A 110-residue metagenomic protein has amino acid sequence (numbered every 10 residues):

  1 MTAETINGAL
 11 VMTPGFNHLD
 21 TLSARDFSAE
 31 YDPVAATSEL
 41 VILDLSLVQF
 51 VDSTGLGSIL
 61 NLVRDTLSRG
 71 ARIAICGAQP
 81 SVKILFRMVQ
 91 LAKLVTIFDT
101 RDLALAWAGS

Functional and structural regions predicted by a protein language model:
M1-E4, V11, D32-P33, D65 (+1 more regions): Short secondary-structure boundary/capping segments
T2-A29: STAS-typified acidic loop motif
A9, I42, V63-L105: Amphipathic, Lys/Arg-enriched alpha-helical "gate/interface" segment within cytosolic domains that mediates
G15, E30-L56: Short, glycine-/small-residue-enriched flexible loop/hinge segments at domain edges that mediate gating
G57-V63: Histidine-anchored nucleotide/phosphate-binding helix
